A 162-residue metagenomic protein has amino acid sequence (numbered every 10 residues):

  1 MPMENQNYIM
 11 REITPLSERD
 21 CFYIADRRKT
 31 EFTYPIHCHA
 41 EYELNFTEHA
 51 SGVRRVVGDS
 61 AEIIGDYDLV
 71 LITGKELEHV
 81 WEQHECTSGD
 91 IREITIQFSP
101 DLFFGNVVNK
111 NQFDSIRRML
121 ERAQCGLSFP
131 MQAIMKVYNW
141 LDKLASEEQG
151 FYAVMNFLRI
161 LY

Functional and structural regions predicted by a protein language model:
M1-L71, E76: Generic protein-terminus/edge-of-domain signal
P2-L16, T73-D142: A hydrophobic/aromatic-rich effector-binding and dimerization subdomain of bacterial HTH-type transcriptional regulators
T47-A50, M119, E147: Generic structural signal for bulky hydrophobic/aromatic residues embedded in well-ordered secondary structure
G52, Q124-C125, Q149: Generic structural signal for secondary-structure transition and capping sites
D142-Y152: Basic, amphipathic alpha-helical hairpins
A153-F157: Short runs of predominantly hydrophobic/aromatic residues within well-ordered alpha helices that form helix-helix
L158-Y162: Linker/hinge segments immediately adjacent to helix-turn-helix/homeobox DNA-binding domains
